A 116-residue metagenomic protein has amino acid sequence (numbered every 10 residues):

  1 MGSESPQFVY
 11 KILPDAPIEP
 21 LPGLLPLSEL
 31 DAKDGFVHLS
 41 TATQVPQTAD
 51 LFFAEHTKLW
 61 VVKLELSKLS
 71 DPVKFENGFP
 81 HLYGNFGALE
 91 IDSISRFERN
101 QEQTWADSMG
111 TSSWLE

Functional and structural regions predicted by a protein language model:
G2-E116: Conserved, structured core segments of small domains
